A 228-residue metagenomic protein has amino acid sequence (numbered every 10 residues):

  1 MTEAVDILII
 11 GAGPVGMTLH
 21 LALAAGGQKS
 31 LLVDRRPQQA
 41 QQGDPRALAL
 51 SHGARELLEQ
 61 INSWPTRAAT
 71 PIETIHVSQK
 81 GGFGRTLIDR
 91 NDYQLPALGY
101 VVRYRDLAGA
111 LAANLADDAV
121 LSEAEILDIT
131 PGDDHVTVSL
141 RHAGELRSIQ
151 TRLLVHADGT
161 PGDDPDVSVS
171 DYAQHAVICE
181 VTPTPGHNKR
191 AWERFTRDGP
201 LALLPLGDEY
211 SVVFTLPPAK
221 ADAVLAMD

Functional and structural regions predicted by a protein language model:
T2-G13: Beta1/beta-strand and adjacent pyrophosphate-binding region of the FAD-binding site in flavoprotein oxidoreductases
E3, T70-A176: Conserved N-terminal helical subregion
I7, Q28-S30, L154: Hydrophobic anchor at the start of a short beta-strand that flanks the dinucleotide cofactor-binding loop
A12, Q38, D158-G159: Glycine-rich, N-terminal phosphate-binding loop of Rossmann-like dinucleotide-binding domains
G16-M17: N-terminal Rossmann-fold NAD(P) dinucleotide-binding loop
A22-R46: Glycine-rich FAD pyrophosphate-binding loop
D44-K80: N-terminal FAD cofactor-binding segment of flavoenzymes
R147-S148, L153-D228: Conserved FAD-binding catalytic core of PHBH/FMO-like flavoproteins
